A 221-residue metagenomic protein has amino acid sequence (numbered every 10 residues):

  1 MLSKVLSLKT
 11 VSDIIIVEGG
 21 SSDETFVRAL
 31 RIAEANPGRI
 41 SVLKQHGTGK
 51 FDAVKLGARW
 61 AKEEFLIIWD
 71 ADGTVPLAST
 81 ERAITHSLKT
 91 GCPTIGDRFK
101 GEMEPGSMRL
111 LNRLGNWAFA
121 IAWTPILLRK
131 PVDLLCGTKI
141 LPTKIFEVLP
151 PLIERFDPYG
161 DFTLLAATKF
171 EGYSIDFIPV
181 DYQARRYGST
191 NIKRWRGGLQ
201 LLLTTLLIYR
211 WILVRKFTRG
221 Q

Functional and structural regions predicted by a protein language model:
M1-S7: Short, well-formed alpha-helical segments that are part of the catalytic scaffolds of diverse glycosyltransferases
S3, I121, I126-L128, L152-Q221: Hydrophobic helical membrane-anchoring modules
S12-I15, F26-W60: Conserved donor nucleotide-binding strand/loop of the catalytic core
I14, V42, P93-T94, I175: Hydrophobic/aromatic residues located in beta-strands of well-ordered beta-sheets within soluble catalytic
E18-V27, G73: A conserved acidic beta->alpha catalytic loop
L43-W60, F65, L77-P158, R185-W195 (+1 more regions): Acceptor/aglycone-binding surface of glycosyltransferases and processive sugar-polymer synthases
